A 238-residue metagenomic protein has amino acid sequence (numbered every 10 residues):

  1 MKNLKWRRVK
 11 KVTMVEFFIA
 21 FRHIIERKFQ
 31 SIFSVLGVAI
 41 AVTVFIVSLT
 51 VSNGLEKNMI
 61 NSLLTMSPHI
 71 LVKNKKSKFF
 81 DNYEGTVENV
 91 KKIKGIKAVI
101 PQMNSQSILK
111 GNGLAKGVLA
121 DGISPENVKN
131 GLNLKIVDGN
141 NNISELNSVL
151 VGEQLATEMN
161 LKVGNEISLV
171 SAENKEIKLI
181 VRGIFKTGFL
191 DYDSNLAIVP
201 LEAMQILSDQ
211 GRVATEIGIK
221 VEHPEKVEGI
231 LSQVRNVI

Functional and structural regions predicted by a protein language model:
K2-T43, E56, N61: N-terminal Sec/SRP start-transfer signal
T43-L119, S144-E145: Hydrophobic, regular-secondary-structure patches
H69-L71, S148-L150, E216-G218: Short aromatic/hydrophobic contact patches that present stacked aromatics for nucleic-acid/ligand binding
Q102-I143, K175, I198-L201: The feature marks short, hydrophobic/small-residue-biased sequence motifs that occur predominantly
L132, V151-N165, L207: Short, solvent-exposed hinge/capping segments at secondary-structure junctions
N147-S148, L196: A residue-level structural signature of the nucleotidyltransferase/glycosyltransferase Rossmann-like core
L161-I177: Short conserved beta-strand and strand-loop elements enriched in small hydrophobics with frequent Asp/Gly
A172-I238: Mechanotransmission and gating elements of multispan inner-membrane complexes involved in transport and envelope
